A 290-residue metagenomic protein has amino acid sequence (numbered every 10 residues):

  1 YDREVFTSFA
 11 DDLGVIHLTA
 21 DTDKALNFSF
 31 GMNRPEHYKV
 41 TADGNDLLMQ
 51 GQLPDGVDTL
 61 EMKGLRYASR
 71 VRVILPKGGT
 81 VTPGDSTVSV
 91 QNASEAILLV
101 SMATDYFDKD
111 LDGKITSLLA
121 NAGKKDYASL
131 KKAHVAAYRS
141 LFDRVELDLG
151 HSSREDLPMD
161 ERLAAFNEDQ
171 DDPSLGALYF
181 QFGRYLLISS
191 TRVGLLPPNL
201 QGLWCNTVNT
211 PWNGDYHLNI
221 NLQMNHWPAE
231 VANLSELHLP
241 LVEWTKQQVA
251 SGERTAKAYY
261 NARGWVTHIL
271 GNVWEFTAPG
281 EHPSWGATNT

Functional and structural regions predicted by a protein language model:
Y1-E281: Aromatic-residue-lined binding/catalytic grooves and analogous aromatic/hydrophobic interfacial grooves in multimeric
T288-T290: Active-site neighborhood of glycoside hydrolase catalytic domains
